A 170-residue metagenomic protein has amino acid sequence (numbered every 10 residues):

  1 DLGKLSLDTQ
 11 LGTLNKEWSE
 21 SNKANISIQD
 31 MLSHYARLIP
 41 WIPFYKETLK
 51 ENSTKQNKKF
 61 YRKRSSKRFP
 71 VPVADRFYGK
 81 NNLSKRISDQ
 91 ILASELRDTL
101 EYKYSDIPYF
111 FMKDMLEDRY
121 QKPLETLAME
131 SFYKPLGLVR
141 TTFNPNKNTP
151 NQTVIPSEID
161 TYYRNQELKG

Functional and structural regions predicted by a protein language model:
D1-L11, Y109-E117: Active-site SXXK
L2-L5, E17, R37, W41: Short helix-loop boundary/capping segments at the starts of domains
S6-N22, P135-L136: Short, glycine/proline-biased beta-turn/loop segments that scaffold the active-site neighborhood
S21-G170: Short, surface-exposed loop or secondary-structure junction motifs that flank catalytic or metal-binding residues
